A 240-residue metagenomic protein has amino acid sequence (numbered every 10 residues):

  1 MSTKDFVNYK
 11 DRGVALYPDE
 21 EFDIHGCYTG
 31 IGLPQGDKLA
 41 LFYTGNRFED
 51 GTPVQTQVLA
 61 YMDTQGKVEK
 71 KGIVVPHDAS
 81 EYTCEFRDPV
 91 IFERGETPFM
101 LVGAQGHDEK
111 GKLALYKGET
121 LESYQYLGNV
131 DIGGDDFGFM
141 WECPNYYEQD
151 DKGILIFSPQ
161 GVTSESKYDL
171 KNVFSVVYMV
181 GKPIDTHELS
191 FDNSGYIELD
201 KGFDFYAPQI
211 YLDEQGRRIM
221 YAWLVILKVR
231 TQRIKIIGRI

Functional and structural regions predicted by a protein language model:
M1-D88, F92-G138, E148-K201, Y221-I240: Beta-rich carbohydrate-recognition and catalytic domains
V90, P208-Q209: A generic local secondary-structure boundary/capping motif
F139-P144, F205-P208: Repeated scaffold domains used in trafficking and secretory/extracellular systems, primarily beta-propellers
D213-E214: Structural secondary-structure packing elements that flank or coincide with functional cores
